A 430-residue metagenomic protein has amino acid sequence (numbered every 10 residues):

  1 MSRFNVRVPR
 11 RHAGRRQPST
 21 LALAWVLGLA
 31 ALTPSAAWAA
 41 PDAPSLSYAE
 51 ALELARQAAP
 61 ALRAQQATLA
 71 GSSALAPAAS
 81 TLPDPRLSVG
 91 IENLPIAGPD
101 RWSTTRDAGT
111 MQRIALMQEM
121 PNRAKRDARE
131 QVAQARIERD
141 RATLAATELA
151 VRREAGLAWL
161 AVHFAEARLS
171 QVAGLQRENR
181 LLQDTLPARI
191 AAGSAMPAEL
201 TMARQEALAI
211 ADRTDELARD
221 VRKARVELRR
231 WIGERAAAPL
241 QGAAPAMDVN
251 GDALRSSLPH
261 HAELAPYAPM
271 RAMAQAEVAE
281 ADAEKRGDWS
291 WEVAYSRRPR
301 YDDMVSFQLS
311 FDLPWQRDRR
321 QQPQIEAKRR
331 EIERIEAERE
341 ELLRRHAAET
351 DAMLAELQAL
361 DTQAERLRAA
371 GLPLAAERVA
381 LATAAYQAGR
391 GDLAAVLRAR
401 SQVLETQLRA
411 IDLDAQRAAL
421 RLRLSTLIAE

Functional and structural regions predicted by a protein language model:
S2-R3, R11, L46, T147-H260 (+1 more regions): Periplasmic alpha-helical coiled-coil/stalk elements that build and connect Gram-negative outer-membrane
R3, R10-H12, A39-P41, A236 (+1 more regions): Acidic, low-complexity, intrinsically disordered peripheral segments
T20-P34: Bacterial N-terminal signal peptides
A37-I96, E119-P121, A128, S194-P197 (+4 more regions): Bacterial Sec-pathway N-terminal export signals of envelope proteins
A40-P44, P77, S88-K125, R129 (+2 more regions): Small/polar, glycine/serine/threonine/aspartate-rich low-complexity segments that form flexible
E53-R63, A70-P85, I114-Q131, A142-L149 (+6 more regions): A glycine-/polar-enriched beta->alpha junction
L62-A76, T147, V151-V172, L181 (+5 more regions): Amphipathic alpha-helical coiled-coil segments
E130-Q134, P197-Q205, E326, L393-S401: Short, charged, amphipathic alpha-helical segments
